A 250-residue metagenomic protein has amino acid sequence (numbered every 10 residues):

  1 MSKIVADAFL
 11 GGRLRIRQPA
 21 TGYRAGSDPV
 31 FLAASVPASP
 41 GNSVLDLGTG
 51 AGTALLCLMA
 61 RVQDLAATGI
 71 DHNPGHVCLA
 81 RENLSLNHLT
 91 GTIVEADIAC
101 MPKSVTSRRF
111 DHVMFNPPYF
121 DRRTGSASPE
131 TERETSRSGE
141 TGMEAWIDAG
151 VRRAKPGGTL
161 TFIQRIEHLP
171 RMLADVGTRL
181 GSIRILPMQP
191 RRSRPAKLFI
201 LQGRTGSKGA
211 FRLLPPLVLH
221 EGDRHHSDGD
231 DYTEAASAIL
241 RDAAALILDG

Functional and structural regions predicted by a protein language model:
M1-S39: Class I SAM-dependent transferase core
R15, A66, T90-T92, G181-R184: Conserved beta-strand segments of alpha/beta enzyme cores
T21, E140-A196: Conserved Class I SAM-dependent methyltransferase catalytic core
L32, N116, W146, G203: Residue-level signal for inorganic ion chemistry
S35-A127: Conserved SAM/SAH cofactor-binding pocket of Class I
P117-W146: Mobile active-site "lid"/loop adjacent to the S-adenosyl-L-methionine
P195-G250: SAM/dcSAM-binding transferase cores
